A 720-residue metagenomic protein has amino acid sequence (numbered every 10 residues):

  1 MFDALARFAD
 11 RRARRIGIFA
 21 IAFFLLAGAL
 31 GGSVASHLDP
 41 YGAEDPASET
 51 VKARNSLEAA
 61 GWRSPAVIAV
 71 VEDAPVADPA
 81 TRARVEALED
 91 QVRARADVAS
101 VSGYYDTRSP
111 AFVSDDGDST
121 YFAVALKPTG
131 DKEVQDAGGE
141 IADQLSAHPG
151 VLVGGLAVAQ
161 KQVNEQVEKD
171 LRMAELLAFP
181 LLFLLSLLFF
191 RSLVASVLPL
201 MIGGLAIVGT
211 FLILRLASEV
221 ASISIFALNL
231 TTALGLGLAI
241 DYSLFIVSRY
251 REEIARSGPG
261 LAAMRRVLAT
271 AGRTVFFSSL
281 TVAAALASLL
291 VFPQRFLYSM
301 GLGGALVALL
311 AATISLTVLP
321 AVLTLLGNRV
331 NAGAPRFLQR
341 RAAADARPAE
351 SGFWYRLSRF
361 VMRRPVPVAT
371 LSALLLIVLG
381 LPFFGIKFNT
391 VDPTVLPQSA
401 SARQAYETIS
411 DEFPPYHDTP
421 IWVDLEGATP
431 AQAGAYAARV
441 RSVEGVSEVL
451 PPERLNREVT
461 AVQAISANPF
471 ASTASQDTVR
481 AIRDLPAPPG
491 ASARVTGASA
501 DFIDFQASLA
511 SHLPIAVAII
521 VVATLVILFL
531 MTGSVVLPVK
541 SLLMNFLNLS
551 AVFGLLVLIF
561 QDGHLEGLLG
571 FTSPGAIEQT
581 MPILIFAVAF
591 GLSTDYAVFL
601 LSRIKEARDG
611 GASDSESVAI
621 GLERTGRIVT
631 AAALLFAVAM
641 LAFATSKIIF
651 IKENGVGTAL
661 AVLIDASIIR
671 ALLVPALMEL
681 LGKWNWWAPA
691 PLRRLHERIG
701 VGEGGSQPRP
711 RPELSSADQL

Functional and structural regions predicted by a protein language model:
M1-H37, V98, P128-F388, S499-L720: Membrane-embedded transmembrane helical bundles of large multi-pass transporters/channels
L38-G42: Loop-to-helix "switch" segment enriched in basic and acidic residues adjacent to catalytic/ligand pockets
E44-V67, A74-Q160, G385-G567, A576 (+3 more regions): Structured non-transmembrane domains adjacent to transmembrane bundles in polytopic membrane proteins
V70-E72, S248: Short beta-strand segments
